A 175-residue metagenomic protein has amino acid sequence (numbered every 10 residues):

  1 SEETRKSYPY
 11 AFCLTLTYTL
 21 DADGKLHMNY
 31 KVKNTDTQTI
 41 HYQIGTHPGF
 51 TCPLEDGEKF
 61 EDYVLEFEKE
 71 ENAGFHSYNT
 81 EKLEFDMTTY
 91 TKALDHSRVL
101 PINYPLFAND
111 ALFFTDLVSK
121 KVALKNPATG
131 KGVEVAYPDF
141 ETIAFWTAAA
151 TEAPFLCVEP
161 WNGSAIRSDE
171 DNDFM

Functional and structural regions predicted by a protein language model:
S1-D23: Extended, loop-rich substrate-binding clefts of extracytoplasmic carbohydrate-active enzymes
L16-Y18, L26-N34: Short, well-ordered beta-strand segments enriched in hydrophobic/aromatic residues
Y18, I44-F50: FAD-binding core of FAD-dependent oxidoreductases, characterized by glycine-rich FAD pyrophosphate-binding loops
D23, K33-Q38, P127: Short solvent-exposed strand-capping/beta-turn motif centered on an Asx-Ser/Thr pair
H27-N29, H47-G49, F155-W161: Active-site scaffold segments
Q38-I44: Short, hydrophobic/aromatic beta-strand segments
T39, G49-Y137: Active-site/ligand-binding surface loops and adjacent short beta/alpha elements that line catalytic pockets across
K131-M175: Active-site pocket scaffolds in enzymes
